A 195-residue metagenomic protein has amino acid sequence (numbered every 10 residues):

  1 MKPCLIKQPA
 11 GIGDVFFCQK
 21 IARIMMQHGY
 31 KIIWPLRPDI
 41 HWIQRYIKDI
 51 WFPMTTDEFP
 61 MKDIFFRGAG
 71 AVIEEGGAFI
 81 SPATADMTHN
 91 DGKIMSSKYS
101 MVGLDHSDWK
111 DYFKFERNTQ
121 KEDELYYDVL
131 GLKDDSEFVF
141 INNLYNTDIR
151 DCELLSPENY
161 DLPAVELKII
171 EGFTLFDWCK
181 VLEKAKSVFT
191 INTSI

Functional and structural regions predicted by a protein language model:
M1-I195: Catalytic machinery of carbohydrate-active enzymes, primarily nucleotide-sugar-dependent glycosyltransferases
